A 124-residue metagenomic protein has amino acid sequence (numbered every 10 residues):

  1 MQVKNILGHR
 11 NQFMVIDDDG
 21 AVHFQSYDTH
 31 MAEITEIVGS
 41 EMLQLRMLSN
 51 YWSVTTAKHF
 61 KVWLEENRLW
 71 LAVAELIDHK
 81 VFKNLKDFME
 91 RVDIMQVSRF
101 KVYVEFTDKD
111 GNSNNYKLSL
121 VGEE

Functional and structural regions predicted by a protein language model:
M1-E124: Terminal leader/tail segments of proteins
